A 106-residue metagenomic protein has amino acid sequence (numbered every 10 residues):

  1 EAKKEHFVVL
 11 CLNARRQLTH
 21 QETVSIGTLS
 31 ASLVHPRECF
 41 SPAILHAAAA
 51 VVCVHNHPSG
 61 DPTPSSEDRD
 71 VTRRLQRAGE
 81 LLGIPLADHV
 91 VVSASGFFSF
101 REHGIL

Functional and structural regions predicted by a protein language model:
E1-T19: Long amphipathic N-terminal alpha/beta scaffold segment
C11, R15, S25-L106: Active-site-proximal loop/helix of nucleotide/amide-processing enzymes and allied scaffolds
